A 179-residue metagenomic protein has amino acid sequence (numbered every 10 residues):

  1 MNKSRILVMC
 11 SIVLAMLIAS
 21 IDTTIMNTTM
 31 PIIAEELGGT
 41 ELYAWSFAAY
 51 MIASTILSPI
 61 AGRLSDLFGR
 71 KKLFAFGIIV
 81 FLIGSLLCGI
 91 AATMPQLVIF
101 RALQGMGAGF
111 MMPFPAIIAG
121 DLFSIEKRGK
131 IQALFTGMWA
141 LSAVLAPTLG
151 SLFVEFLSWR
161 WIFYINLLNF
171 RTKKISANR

Functional and structural regions predicted by a protein language model:
M1-N178: Transmembrane-helix bundle of Major Facilitator Superfamily
